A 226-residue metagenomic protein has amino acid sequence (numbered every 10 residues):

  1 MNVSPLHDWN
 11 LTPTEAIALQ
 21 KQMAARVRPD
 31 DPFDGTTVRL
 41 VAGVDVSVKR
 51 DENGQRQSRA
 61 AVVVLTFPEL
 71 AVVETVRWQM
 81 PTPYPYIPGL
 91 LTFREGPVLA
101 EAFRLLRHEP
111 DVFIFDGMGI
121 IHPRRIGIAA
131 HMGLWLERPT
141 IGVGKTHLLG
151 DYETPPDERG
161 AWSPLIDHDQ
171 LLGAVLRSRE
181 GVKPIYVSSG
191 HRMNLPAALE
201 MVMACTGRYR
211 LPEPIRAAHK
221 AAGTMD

Functional and structural regions predicted by a protein language model:
N2-D30, G35, G96, E101 (+2 more regions): C-terminal binding/interaction regions
R39-R50: Two-metal-ion RNase H-like nuclease active-site motif
R50, L65-E69, D167-H168, E180: Short acidic-glycine loop/turn motifs at beta-strand connectors
D51, I121-R124, L148-Y152: Short, well-ordered, mixed-charge alpha-helical segments that flank or form enzyme active sites
E52-E109: A glycine-rich, hydrophobic loop/mini-helix early in the fold
G89-L90, F113, L149, E153-T154: Feature detects long, helix-prone N-terminal segments enriched in hydrophobes
A100-H131, L136-R138: Catalytic-site beta-strand/loop segments enriched in glycine and acidic/polar residues
P139-G144: Short hydrophobic alpha-helical runs that function as membrane-insertion/retention elements
